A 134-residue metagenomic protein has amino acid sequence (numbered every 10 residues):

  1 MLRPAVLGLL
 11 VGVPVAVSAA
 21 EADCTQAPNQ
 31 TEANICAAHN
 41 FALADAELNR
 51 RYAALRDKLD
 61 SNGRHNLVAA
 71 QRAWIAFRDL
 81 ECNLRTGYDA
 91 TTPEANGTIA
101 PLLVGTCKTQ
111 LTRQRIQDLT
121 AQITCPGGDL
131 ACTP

Functional and structural regions predicted by a protein language model:
M1-L9: Bacterial N-terminal signal peptides that target proteins for export
L9-A19: Hydrophobic h-region of N-terminal signal peptides that target proteins for export in Gram-negative bacteria
S18-P134: N-terminal alpha-helical modules
